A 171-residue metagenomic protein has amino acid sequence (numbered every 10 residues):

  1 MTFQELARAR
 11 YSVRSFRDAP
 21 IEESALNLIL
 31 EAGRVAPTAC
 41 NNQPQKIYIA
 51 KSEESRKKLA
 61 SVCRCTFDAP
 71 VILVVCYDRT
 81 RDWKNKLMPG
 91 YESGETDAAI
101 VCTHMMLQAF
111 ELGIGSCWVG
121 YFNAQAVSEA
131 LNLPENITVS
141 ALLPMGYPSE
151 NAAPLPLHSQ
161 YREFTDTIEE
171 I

Functional and structural regions predicted by a protein language model:
F3-D18, A25, A141-I171: C-terminal helix-cap and adjacent tail motif
Y11, E54, F122-Q125: Alpha-helix/helix-capping structural signal
S15-F16, K46, G115-W118: Short catalytic-loop micro-motif centered on adjacent basic/acidic residues
N27-L30, V35-V101: Glycine/small-residue-rich phosphate/adenosyl-binding loop
G33, L73, P89-A130: Small-aliphatic-rich amphipathic alpha-helix that forms the alpha element of a beta-alpha
L59-S61, S128-L131: Short beta-alpha junctions and helix-cap segments that line functional grooves
T66-L73, N132-P154: A glycine-rich helix N-cap at a beta->alpha junction
Y77, Y121, Y147: Short secondary-structure boundary segments
